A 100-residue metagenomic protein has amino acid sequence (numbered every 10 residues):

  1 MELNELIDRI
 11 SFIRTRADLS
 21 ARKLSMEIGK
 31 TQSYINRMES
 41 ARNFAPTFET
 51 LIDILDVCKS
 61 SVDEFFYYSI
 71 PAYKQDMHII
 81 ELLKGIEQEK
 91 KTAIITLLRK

Functional and structural regions predicted by a protein language model:
M1-R16: A short, Lys/Arg-rich alpha-helix, primarily the initiator
R9, S20, T47-T50, S61: Residues that mark the N-terminal boundary/hinge immediately upstream of a DNA-recognition element
F12, R16, V57-S60, K100: Conserved amphipathic alpha-helical interaction elements at protein-protein interfaces in regulatory, energy-coupling
D18-M38, D53: Short alpha-helical DNA-recognition segment
G29, E49-E64: DNA major-groove recognition helix of helix-turn-helix/homeodomain DNA-binding modules
G29-A45, Y67-I70: Recognition helix of helix-turn-helix/homeodomain-like DNA-binding domains that insert into the DNA major groove
P71-K100: Interfacial/linker helices and their anchor residues that mediate assembly or domain coupling
